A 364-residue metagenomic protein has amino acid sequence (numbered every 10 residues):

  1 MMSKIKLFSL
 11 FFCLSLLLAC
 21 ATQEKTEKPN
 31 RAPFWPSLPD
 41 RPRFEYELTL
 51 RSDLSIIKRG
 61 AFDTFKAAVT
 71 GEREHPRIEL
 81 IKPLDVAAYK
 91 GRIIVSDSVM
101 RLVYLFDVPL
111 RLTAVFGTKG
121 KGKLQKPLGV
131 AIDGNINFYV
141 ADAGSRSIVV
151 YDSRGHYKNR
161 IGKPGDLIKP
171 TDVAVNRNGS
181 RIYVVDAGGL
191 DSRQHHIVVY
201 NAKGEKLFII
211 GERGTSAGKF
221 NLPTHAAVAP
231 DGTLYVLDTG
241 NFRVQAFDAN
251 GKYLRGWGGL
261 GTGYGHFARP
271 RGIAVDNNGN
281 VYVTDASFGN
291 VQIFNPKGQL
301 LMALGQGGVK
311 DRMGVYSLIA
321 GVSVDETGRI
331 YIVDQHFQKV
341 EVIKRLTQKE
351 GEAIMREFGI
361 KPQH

Functional and structural regions predicted by a protein language model:
M1-S9: Bacterial N-terminal signal peptides that target proteins for export
S9-L17: Bacterial N-terminal signal peptides
C20-H364: Eukaryotic scaffold repeat domains enriched in small/polar residues
